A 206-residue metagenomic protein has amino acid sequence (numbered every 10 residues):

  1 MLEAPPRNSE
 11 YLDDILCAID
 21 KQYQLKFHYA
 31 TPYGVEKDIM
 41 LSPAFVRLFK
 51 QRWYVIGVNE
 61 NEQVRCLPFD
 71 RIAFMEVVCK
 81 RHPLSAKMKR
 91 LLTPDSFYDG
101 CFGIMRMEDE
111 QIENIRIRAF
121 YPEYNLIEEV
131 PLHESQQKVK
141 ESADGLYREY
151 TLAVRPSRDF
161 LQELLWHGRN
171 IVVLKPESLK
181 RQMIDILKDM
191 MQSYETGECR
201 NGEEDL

Functional and structural regions predicted by a protein language model:
M1-A30: Bulky hydrophobic/aromatic content
P32-G34: Short acidic/polar, Gly/Pro-enriched loop/turn segments located at secondary-structure boundaries
D38-M40, C66-F69, R116, E149-T151: Well-ordered beta-strand positions in beta-sheet-rich domains
Q51, D70, D144-L146: Beta-strand-connecting loop/turn residues
R52-I56: Short aromatic-glycine-enriched beta-strand elements
N61-D95: Flexible linker/loop signature enriched in Pro/Ser/Thr and Pro/Gly
S96-L206: Polybasic (Lys/Arg-rich)
